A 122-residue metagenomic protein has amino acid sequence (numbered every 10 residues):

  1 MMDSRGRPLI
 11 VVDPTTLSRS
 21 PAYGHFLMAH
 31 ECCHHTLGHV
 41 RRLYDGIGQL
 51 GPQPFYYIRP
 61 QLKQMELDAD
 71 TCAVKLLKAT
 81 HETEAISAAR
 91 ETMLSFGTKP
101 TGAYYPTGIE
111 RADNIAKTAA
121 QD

Functional and structural regions predicted by a protein language model:
M1-L9: Catalytic zinc-binding patch centered on the HExxH motif and its immediate surroundings that defines zinc-dependent
L9-V11, F26-L27: Soluble periplasmic/extracytoplasmic beta-strand elements of cell-envelope proteins
P14-S18, P54-K63, K99-G102: Second-shell loop/turn segments in exported
T16, A22-H25, E31-G48, A79-H81: Catalytic Zn2+-binding segment of zinc metalloproteases
H39-E66: Post-HEXXH active-site segment of zinc metalloproteases
Q61-T80: An active-site-proximal "capping" alpha-helix that borders the catalytic cofactor pocket
K78-D122: Long, well-structured alpha-helical subdomains associated with metal-dependent extracellular/ecto-lumenal hydrolases
